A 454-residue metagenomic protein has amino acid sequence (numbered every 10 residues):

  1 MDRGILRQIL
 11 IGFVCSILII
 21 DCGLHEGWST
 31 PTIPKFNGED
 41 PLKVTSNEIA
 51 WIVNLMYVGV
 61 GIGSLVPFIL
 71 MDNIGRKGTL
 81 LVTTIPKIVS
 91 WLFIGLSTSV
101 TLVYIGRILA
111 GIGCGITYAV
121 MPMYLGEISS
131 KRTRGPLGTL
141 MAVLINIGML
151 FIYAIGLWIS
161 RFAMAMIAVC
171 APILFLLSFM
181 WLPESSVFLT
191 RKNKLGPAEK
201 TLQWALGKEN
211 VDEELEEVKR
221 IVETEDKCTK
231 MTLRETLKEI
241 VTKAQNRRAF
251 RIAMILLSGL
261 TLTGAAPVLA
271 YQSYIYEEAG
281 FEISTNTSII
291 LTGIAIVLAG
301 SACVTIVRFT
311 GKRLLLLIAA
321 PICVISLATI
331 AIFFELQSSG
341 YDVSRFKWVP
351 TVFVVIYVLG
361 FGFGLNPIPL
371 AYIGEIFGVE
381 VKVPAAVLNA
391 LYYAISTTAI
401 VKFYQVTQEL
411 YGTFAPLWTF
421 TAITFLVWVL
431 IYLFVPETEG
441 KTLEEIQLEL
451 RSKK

Functional and structural regions predicted by a protein language model:
M1-P197, Q203, D226-K454: Alpha-helical transmembrane bundle of multi-pass membrane proteins
T201-L202, V218: ABC nucleotide-binding domain "signature" region
K208-E213, E449-K453: Short arginine-rich
V211-D226: Short, well-structured alpha-helical segments
